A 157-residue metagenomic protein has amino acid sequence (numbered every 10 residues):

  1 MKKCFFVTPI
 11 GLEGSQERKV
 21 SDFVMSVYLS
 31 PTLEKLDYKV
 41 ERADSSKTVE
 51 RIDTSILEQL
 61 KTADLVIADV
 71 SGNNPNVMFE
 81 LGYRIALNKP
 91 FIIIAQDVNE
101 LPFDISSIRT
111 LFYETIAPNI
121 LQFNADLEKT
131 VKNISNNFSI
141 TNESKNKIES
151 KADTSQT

Functional and structural regions predicted by a protein language model:
M1-L65, V70-T157: Conserved catalytic or regulatory cores that recognize and/or transform ribose-phosphate-containing ligands
